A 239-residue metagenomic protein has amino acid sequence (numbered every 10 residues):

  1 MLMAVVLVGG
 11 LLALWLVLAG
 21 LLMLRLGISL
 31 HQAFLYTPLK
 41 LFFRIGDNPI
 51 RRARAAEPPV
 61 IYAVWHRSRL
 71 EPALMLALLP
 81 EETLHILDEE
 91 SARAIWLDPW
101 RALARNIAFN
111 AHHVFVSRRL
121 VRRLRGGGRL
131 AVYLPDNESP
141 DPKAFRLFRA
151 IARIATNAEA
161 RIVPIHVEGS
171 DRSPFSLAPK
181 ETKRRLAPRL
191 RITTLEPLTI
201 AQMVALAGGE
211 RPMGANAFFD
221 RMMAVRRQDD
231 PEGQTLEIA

Functional and structural regions predicted by a protein language model:
M1-L12: Hydrophobic alpha-helical transmembrane segments
L12-L22: Alpha-helical transmembrane segments
L18-A19, S117-A239: Non-catalytic C-terminal accessory region of glycerolipid acyltransferases and related lyso-lipid remodeling enzymes
G27-H66: Helix-to-loop junction immediately C-terminal to a conserved catalytic motif
L35, A102-A108, L134-E138: Short, basic, glycine/proline-bearing loop/turn elements
P38-K40, W100-R101, R123, A155: A generic structural signal for well-ordered alpha-helical segments
L41-N48, A111-V114, P174-S176: Short gly/ser/thr-rich secondary-structure transition/capping motifs
A55-H113: Catalytic core of membrane glycerolipid acyltransferases/transacylases, capturing the structured, soluble-facing
